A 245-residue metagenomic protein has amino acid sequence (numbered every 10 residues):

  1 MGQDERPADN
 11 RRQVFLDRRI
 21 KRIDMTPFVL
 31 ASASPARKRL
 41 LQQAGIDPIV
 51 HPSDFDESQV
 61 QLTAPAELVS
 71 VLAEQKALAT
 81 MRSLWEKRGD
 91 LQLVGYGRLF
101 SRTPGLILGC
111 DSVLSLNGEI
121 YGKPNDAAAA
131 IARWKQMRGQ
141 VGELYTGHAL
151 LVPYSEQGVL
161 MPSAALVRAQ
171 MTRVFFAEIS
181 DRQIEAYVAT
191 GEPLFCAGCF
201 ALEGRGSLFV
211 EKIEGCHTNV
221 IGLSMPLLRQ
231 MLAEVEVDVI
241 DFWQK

Functional and structural regions predicted by a protein language model:
D4, D9-N10, D17: Intrinsic-disorder-associated, low-complexity terminal segments enriched in Asp/Asn/His/Tyr and depleted of Lys/Arg
Q13-D24: Short, Lys/Arg-enriched N-terminal segments with co-localized hydrophobic residues within the first ~10-30 amino acids
R19-I20, Q61-L62, L68: Accessory recognition modules or surfaces
D24-I46: N-terminal beta1-alpha1 ligand-phosphate binding loop
M25-F28, A66-K245: Anionic-ligand binding patches
A33, S53, P153: Cofactor-binding loop segments of dinucleotide-utilizing enzymes, especially the Rossmann-like FAD- and NAD(P)+-binding
G45-T63, P162-M171: Short glycine-rich, Thr/Ser-proximal phosphate-binding strand/loop in the N-terminal lobe of ATP-dependent enzymes
